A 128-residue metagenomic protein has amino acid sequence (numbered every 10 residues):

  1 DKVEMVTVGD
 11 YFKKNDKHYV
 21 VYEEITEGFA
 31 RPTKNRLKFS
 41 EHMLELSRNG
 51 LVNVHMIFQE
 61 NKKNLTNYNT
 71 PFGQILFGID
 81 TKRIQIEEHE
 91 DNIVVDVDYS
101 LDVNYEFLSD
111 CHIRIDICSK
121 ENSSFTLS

Functional and structural regions predicted by a protein language model:
D1-D110, K120-S128: N-terminal intrinsically disordered, cationic/polar leader segments that include organellar targeting peptides
I115-I117: A short acidic/small-residue loop/turn micro-motif
